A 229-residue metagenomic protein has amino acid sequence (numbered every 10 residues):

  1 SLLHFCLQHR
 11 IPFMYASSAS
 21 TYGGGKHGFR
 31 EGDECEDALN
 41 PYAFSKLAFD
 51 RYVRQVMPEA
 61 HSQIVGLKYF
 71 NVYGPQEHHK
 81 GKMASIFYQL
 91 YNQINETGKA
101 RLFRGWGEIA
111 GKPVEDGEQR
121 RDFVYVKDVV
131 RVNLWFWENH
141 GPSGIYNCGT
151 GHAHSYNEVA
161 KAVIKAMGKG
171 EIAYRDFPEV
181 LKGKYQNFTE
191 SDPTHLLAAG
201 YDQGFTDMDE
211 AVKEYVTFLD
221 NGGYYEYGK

Functional and structural regions predicted by a protein language model:
S1-P41: Conserved Rossmann-fold NAD(P)-dependent oxidoreductase catalytic core, especially the SDR/UDP-sugar
L2, V53, L90, H195-L196: Structural element of the ATP-grasp superfamily
L2-C6, F13, Y52-V53, V132 (+1 more regions): Hydrophobic positions on the long internal alpha-helix of Rossmann-like NAD(P)-dependent oxidoreductase domains
F13-S17, V65-N71, R101, D122 (+1 more regions): Structural signature of the Rossmann-like NAD(P)-dependent dehydrogenase/reductase core
Y22-G23, D37-P41, V65-I86, E108-G111: Flexible, glycine-rich beta-alpha linker
G24-G25, L39-F70, Q89-E96: Active-site Tyr-X1-5-Lys
L39-L47, K80-Y88, D122-F123, A153: Short-chain dehydrogenase/reductase
N95-K229: C-terminal substrate-binding subdomain of Rossmann-fold SDR/epimerase-dehydratase oxidoreductases
